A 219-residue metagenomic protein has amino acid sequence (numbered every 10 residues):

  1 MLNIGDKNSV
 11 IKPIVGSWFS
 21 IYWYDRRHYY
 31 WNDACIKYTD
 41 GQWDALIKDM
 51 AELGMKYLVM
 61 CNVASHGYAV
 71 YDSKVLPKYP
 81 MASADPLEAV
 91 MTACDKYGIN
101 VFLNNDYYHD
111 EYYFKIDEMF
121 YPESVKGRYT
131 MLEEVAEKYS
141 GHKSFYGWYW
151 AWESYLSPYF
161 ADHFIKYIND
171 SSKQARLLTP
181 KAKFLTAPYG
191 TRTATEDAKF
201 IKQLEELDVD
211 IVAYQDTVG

Functional and structural regions predicted by a protein language model:
M1-G219: Glycan-processing catalytic domains of CAZymes
